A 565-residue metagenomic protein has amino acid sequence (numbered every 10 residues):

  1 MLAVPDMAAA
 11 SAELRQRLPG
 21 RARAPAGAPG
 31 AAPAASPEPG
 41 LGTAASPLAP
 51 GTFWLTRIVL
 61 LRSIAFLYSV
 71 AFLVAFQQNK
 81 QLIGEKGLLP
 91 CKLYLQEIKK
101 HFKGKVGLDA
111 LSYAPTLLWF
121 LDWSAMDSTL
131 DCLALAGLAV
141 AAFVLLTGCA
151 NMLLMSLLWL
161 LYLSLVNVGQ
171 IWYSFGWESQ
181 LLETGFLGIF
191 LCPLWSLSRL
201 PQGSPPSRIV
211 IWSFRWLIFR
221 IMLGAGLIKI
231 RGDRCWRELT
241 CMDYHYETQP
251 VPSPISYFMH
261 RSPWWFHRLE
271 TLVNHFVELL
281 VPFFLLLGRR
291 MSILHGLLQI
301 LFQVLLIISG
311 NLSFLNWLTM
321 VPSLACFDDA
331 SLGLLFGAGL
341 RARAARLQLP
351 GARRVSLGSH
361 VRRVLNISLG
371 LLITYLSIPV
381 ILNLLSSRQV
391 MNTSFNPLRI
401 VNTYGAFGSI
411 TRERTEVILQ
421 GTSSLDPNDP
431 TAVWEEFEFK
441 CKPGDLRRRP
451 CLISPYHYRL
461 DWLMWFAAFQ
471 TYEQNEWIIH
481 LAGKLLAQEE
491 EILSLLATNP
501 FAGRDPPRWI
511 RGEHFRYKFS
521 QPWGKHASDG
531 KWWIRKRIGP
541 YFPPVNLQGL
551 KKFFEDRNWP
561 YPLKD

Functional and structural regions predicted by a protein language model:
L2-D565: Alpha-helical membrane-anchoring segments
